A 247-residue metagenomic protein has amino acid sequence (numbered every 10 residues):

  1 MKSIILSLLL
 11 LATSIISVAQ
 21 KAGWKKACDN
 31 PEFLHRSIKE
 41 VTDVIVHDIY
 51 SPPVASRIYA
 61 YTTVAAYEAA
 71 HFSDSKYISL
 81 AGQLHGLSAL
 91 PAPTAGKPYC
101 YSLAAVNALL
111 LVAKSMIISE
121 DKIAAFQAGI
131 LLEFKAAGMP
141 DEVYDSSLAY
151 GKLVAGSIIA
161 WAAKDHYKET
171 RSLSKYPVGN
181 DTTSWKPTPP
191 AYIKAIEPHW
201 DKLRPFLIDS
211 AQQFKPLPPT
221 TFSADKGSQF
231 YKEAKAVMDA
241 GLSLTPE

Functional and structural regions predicted by a protein language model:
M1-W24: Bacterial Sec-dependent N-terminal signal peptides
Q20-E247: Acidic/polar surface patches and capping/hinge elements
